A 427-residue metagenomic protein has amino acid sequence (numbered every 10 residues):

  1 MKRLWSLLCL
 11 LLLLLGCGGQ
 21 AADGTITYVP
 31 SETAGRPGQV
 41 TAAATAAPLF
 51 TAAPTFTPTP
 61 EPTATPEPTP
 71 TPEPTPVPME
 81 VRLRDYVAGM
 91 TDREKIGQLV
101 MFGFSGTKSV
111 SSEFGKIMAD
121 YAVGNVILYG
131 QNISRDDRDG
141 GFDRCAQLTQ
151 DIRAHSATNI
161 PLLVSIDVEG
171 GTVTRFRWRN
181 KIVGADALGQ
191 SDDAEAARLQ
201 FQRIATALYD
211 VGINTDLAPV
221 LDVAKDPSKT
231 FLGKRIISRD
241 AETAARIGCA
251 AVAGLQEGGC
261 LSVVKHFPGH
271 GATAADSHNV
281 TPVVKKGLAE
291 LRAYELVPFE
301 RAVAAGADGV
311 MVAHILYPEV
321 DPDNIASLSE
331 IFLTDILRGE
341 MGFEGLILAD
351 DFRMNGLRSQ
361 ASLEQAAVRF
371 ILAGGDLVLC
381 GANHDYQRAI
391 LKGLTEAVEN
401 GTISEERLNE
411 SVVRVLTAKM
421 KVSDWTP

Functional and structural regions predicted by a protein language model:
K2-L10: Sec-dependent signal peptide recognition, specifically the positively charged N-region followed immediately by
L13-G16: C-terminal motif of bacterial Sec signal peptides marking the signal peptidase cleavage site
G18-F56, E61, P66-R177: N-terminal hydrophobic targeting/anchoring segments and the immediately downstream early-domain regions of hydrolases
Q98, A122-G124, T158-L162, I213-N214 (+5 more regions): Short, well-ordered coil/turn segments that N-cap beta-strands
F114-G115, A205, G248, V252 (+2 more regions): Generic hydrophobic/aromatic pocket-lining and core-packing "Φ" positions
I117-A244, H266, G271-G287, A313-S327 (+2 more regions): Enzymes and membrane/adaptor proteins characterized by extended Gly/Ser/Thr/Asp/Glu-rich, aromatic-dotted
I247-V264, E290-A307: Phosphate/pyrophosphate-binding betaalpha-module
T402-P427: Mid-to-C-terminal alpha-helical segments outside catalytic/metal-binding sites
